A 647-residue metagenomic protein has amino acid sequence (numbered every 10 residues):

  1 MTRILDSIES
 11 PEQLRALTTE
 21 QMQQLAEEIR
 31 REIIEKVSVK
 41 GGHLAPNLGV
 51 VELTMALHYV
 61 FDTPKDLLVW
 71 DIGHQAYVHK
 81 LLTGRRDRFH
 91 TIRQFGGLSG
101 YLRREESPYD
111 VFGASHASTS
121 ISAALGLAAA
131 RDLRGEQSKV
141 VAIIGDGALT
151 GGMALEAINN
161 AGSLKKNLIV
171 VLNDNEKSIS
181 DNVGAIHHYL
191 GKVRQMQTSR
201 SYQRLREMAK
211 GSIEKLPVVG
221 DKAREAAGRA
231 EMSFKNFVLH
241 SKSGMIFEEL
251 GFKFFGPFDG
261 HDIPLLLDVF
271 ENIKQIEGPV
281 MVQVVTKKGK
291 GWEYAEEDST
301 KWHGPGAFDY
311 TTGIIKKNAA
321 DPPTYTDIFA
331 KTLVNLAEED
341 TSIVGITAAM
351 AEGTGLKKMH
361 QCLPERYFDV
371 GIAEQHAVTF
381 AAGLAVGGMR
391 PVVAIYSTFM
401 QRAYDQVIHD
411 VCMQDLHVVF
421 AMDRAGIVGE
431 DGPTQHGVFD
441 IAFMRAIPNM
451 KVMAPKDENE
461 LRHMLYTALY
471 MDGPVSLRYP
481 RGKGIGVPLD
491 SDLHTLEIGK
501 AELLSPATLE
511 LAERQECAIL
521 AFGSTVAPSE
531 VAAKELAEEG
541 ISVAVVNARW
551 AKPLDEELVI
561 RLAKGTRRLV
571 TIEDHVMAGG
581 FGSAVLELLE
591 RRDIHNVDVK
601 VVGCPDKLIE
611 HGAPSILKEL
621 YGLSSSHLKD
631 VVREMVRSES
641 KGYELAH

Functional and structural regions predicted by a protein language model:
M1-L82, E248-F254, D259-L267, V280-T286: N-terminal amphipathic, basic-rich helices that act as targeting or association modules
H43, A142-I144, K253-F258, V344-I346 (+5 more regions): Short catalytic-loop micro-motif centered on adjacent basic/acidic residues
H43-L164, Y325, I343, T347-A348 (+1 more regions): Cofactor-binding active-site loop characterized by glycine-rich and histidine/acidic residues
L48, W70-I72, I144-G145, L172-D174 (+5 more regions): Glycine-rich, histidine-containing beta strand-loop boundary motifs that form or position
T91-A123, L133-Q137, S163-K301, K317-T332 (+6 more regions): Thiamine diphosphate
V140, I144-A157, G355, Y367 (+3 more regions): Extended, hydrophobic alpha-helical segments in both membrane/secreted and soluble proteins
A307-T311, P448-S491: Helix-enriched interaction subdomains in cytosolic or periplasmic regions, typified by TIR/SEFIR signaling/NADase cores
